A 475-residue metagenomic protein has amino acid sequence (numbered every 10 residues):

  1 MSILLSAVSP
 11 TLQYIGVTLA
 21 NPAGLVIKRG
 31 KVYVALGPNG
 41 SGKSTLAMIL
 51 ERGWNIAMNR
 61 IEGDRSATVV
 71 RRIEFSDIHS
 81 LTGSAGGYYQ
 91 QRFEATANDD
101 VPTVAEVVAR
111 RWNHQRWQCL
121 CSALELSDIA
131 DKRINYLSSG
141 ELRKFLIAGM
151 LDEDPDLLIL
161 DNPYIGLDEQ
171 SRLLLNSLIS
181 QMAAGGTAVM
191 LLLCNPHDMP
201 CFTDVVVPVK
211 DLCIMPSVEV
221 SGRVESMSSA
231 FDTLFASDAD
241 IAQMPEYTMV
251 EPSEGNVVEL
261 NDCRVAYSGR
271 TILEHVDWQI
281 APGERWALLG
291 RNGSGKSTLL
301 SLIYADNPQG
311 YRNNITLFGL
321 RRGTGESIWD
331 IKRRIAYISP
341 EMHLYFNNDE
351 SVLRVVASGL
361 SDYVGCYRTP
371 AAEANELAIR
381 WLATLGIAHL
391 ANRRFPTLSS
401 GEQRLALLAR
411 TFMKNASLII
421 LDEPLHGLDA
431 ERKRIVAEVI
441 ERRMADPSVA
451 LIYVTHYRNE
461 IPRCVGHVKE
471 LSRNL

Functional and structural regions predicted by a protein language model:
S44-W112, S301-V364: ABC ATPase nucleotide-binding domain signature region
W112-I129, A372-L390: Conserved ABC ATPase "signature" region
R133, N162-P163, R394, E423-P424: Walker B catalytic motif
R133-L137, T369-P370, R394-L398, E402: Conserved ABC ATPase signature
L146-I147, L408: Hydrophobic anchor residue at the start of the ABC signature
D161, L167-D168, D422, D429: ABC-family nucleotide-binding domains
D211-A239, P462-R463, H467, L471-L475: Conserved beta-strand-loop-alpha-helix hinge in the C-terminal portion of ABC ATPase nucleotide-binding domains
